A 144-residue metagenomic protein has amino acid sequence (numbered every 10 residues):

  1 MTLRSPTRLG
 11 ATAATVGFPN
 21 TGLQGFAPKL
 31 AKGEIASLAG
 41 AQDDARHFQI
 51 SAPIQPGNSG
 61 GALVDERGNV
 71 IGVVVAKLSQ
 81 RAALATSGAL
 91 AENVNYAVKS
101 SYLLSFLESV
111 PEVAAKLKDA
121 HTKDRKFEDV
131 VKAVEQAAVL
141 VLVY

Functional and structural regions predicted by a protein language model:
M1-R46, Q55-N58, V74-A85: Flexible, gly/ser-rich surface segments that form the specificity/activation loops bordering the active-site cleft
G10, T15, I35, I50 (+5 more regions): Terminal peptide-recognition signature
A45-Q49, A91: Short, solvent-exposed beta-strand edge segments and adjacent coil->beta transition regions
A52-I54, V130-V131: Short Gly/Pro-enriched turn/cap motifs at secondary-structure boundaries
N69-L140: C-terminal subregion of chymotrypsin/trypsin-like serine protease catalytic domains
Y144: Short loop/turn motifs enriched for small/polar and acidic residues
